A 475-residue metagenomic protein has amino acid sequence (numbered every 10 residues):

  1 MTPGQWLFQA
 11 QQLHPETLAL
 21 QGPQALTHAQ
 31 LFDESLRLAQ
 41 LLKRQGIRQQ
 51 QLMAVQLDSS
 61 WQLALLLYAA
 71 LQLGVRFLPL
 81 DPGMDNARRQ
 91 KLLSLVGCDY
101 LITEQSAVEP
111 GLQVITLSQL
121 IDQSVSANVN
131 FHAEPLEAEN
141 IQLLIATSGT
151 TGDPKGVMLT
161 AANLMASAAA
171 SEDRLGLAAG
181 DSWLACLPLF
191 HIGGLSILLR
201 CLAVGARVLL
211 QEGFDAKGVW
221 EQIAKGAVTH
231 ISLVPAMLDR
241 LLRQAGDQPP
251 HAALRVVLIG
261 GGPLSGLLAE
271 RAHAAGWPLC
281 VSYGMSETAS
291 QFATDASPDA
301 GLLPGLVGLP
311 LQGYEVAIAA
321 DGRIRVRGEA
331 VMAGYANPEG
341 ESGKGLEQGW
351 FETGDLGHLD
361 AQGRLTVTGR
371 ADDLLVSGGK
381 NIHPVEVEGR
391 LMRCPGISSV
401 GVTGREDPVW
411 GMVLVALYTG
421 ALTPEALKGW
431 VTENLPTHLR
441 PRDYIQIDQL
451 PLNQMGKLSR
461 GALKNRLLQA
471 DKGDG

Functional and structural regions predicted by a protein language model:
M1, H14, N128-A146, D153 (+1 more regions): Conserved pre-ATP/AMP-binding loop-to-beta segment of ANL
E16-G46, A54-S60, Y68, D85-Q90 (+1 more regions): Conserved AMP-binding/adenylate-forming core of the ANL superfamily
T27-A29, Q142-A169: Conserved AMP-binding A3 loop
M165-S182, F190-H230, Q244: Conserved AMP-binding/adenylation subdomain of ANL enzymes
V228-L233, L242-G301, E315: Gly/Ser/Thr-rich phosphate-binding loop
L306-G313, A319-Q348, K380-I382: Conserved ATP/PPi-binding loop(s) of AMP-dependent carboxylate-activating enzymes
G328, G334, L356-L439: AMP-binding/adenylate-forming catalytic core of the ANL superfamily
P436-L458: AMP-binding/adenylate-forming catalytic domain of the ANL superfamily
